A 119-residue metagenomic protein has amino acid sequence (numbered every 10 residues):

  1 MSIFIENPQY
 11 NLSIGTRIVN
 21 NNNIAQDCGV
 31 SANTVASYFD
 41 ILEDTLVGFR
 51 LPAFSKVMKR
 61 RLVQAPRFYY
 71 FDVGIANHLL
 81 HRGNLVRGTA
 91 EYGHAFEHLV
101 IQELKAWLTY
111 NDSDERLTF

Functional and structural regions predicted by a protein language model:
M1-F119: Accessory nucleic acid-recognition modules appended to NTPase machines
